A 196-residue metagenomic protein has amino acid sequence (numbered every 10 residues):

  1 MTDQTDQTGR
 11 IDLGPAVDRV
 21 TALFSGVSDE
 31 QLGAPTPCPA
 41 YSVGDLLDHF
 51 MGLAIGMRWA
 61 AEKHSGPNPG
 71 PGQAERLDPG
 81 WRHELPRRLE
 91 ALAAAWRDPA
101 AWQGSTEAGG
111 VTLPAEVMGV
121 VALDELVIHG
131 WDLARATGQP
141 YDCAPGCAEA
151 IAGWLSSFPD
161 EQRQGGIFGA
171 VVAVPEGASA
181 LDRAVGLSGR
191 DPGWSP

Functional and structural regions predicted by a protein language model:
T2-R19, G26-P39, I55-P196: Structured surface interface patches that mediate subunit assembly and partner/cofactor docking
L46: Extended, alpha-helix-rich binding/interface surfaces that flank or overlap catalytic cores and mediate recognition
